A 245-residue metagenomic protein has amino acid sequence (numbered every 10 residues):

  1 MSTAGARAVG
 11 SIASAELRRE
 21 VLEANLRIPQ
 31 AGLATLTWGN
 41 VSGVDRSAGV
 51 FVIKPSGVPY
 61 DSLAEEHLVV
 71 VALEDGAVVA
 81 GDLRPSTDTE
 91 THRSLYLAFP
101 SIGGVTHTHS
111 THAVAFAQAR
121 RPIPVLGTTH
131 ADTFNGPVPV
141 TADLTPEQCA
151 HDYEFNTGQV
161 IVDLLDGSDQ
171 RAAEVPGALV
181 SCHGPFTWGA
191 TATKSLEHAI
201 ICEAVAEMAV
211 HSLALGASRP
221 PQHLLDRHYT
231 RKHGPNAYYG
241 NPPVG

Functional and structural regions predicted by a protein language model:
M1-G245: Glycine-rich flexible loops
